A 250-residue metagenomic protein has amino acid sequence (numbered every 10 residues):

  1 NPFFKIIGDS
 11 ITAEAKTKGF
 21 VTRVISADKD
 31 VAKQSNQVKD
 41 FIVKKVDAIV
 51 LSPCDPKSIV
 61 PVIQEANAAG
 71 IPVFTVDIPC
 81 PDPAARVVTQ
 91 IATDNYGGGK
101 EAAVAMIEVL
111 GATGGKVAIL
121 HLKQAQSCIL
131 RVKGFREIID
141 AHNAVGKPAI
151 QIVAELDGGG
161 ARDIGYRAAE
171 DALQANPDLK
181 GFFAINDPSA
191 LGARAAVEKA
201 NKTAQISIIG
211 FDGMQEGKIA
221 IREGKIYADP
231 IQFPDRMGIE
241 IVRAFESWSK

Functional and structural regions predicted by a protein language model:
N1-K250: A residue-level marker of the well-folded mature domains of exported/periplasmic proteins
